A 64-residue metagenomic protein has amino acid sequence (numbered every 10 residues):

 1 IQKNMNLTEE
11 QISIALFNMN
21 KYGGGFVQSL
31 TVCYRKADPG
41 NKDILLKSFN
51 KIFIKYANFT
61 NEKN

Functional and structural regions predicted by a protein language model:
I1-L7, N58-N64: Short intrinsically disordered terminal tails
K3-V32: N-terminal acidic leader/helix
F26-E62: Short, charge-rich amphipathic interface segments used for partner binding and complex assembly
